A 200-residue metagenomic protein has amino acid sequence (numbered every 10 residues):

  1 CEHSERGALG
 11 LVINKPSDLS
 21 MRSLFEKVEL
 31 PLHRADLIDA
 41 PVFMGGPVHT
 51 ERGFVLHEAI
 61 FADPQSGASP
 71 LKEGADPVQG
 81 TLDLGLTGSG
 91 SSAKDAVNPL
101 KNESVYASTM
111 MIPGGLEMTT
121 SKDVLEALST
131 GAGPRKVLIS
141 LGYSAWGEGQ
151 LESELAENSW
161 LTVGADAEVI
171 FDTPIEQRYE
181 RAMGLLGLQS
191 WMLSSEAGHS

Functional and structural regions predicted by a protein language model:
C1-I139, S144-S200: A short aromatic-anchored loop/beta-hairpin motif
